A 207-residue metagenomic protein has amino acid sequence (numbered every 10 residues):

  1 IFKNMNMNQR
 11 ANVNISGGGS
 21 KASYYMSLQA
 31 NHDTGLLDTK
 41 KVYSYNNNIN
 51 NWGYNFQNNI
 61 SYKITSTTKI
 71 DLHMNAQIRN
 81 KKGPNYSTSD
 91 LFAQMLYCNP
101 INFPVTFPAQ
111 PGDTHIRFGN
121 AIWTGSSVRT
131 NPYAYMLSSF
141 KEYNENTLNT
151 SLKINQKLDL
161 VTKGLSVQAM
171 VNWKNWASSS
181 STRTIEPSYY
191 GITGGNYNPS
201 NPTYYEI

Functional and structural regions predicted by a protein language model:
F2-Q29, D33-L36, N47-R129, K141-N144 (+2 more regions): Flexible loop and strand-edge segments within Gram-negative outer membrane beta-barrel domains
M26, L72, L152, V167-A169: Membrane-embedded beta-strand positions of outer-membrane beta-barrel proteins
K41-N46, N59, Y135-K141, K153: Extracellular loop and loop/strand-boundary signature of outer-membrane beta-barrel proteins
T147-N149: Short, solvent-exposed loop/turn segments enriched in Ser/Thr/Gly
T162, Q168-A177: Phosphate-/polyanion-interacting regions in eukaryotic proteins
E186-N196: Solvent-exposed, glycine/polar-rich loop segments of beta-barrel outer-membrane systems
Y204-I207: Alpha-solenoid helical-repeat scaffolds
